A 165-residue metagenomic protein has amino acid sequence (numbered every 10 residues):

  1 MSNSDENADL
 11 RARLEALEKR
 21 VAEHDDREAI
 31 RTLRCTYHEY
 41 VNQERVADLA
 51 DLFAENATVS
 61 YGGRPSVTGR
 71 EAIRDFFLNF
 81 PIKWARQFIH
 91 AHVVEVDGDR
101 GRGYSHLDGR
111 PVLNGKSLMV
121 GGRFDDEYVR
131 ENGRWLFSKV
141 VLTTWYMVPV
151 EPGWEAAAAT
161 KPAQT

Functional and structural regions predicted by a protein language model:
M1-E39, Q43, D51: Short, low-complexity N-terminal intrinsically disordered segments enriched in polar/charged residues
S2-D5, R102, G121-W154: Short beta-strand edge/turn micro-motifs at domain boundaries
V46-G109: A solvent-exposed, acidic/Ser-Thr-rich amphipathic alpha-helical stretch
G62, N114-S117: Short, solvent-exposed loop/turn segments at secondary-structure boundaries
R86, R110, T144, P162-T165: C-terminal-biased regions
Q87-I89, M119-F124: Short, surface-exposed coil-to-beta transition loops
G109-L113, Y128: Beta-strand elements of well-folded, non-transmembrane domains
G153-T165: Extended, polar beta-sheet/loop recognition surfaces of beta-rich domains that mediate binding to diverse ligands
